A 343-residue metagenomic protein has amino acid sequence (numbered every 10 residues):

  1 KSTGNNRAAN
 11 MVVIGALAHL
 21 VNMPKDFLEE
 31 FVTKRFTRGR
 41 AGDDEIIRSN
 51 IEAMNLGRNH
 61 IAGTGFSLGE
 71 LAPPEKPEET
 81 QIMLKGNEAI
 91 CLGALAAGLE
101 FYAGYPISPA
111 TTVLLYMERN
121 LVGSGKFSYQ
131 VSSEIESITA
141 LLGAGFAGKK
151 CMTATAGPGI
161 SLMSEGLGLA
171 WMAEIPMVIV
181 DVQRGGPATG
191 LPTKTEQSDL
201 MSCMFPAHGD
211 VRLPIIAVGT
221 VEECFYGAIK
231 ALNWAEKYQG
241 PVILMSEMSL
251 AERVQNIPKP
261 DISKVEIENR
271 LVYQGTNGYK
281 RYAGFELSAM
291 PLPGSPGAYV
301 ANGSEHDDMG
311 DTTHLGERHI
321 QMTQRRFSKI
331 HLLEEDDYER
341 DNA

Functional and structural regions predicted by a protein language model:
K1-A97, F101-A103: Active-site cofactor/cluster-binding pocket
S2, R7, A18, R40-I47 (+10 more regions): Hydrophobic alpha-helical scaffolding
A8, P24-V32, I46-G57, G86-I90 (+10 more regions): General structural feature for long, well-ordered alpha-helical segments within catalytic domains of soluble enzymes
A8, Q183-D210, I320-A343: Thiamine diphosphate
F36-R40, G63-E79, A94-L99, M117-S124 (+4 more regions): Gly-rich Lys/Arg/Thr-decorated short loops/hinges at beta-loop-alpha junctions or inter-strand turns that position
M83-N87, L95-A97, G227, L232-A343: Flexible, low-complexity linker and terminal segments
S108-M204, P214-A235: Thiamine diphosphate
